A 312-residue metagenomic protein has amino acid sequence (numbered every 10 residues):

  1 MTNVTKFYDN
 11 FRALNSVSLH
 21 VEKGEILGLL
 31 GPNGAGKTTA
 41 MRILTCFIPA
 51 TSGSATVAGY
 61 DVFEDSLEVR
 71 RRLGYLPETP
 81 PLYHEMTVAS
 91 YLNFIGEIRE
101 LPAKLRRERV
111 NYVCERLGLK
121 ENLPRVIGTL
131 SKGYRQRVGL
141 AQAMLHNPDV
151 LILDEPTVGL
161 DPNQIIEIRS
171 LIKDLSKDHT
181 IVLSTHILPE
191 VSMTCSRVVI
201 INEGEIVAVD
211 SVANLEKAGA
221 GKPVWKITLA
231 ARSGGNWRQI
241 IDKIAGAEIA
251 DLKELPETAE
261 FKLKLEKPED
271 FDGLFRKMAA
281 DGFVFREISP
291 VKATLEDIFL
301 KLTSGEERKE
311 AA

Functional and structural regions predicted by a protein language model:
M1-V4: Conserved catalytic Walker-motif region of ABC-type ATPase nucleotide-binding domains
K6-N202, V207-A208: ABC transporter nucleotide-binding domains
Y60-F63, I206, A231-R232, L265-P268 (+1 more regions): Short, surface-exposed acidic/glycine-rich loop or hinge patches that mediate macromolecular interfaces
G118, A247-K253, V284-S289: A short linear hydrophobic-aromatic micro-motif
S170-K264: ABC transporter nucleotide-binding domain
E266-A312: C-terminal coupling/interaction segments
